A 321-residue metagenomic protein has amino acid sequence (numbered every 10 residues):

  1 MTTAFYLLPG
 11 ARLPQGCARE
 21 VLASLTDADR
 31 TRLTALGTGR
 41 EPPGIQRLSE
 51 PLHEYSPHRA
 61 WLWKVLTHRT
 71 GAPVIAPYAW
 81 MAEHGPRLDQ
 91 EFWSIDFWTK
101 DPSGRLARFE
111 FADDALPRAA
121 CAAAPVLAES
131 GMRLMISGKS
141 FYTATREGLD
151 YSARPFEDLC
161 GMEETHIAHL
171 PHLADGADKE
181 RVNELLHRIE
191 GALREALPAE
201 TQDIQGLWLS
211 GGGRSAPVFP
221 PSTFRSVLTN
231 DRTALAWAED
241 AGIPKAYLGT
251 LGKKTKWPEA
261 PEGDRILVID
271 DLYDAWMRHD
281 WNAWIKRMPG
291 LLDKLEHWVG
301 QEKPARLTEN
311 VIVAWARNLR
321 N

Functional and structural regions predicted by a protein language model:
M1-A18: N-terminal basic/disordered segments at the start of proteins
L8-G10, I95-D101, I266-D274: Short loop/turn segments at strand-loop or loop-helix junctions that form parts of catalytic or ligand-binding pockets
A18-P117: An N-terminal, globular interaction/scaffold subdomain
L25-T26, D113-A124, V182-I189, W281-L295: Well-ordered, non-membrane alpha-helical segments in soluble/globular domains
P73, Y78-L186: A contiguous, mid-domain pocket- or channel-lining segment that forms the substrate-recognition surface
M135-Y142, W208-S210, E302-E309: Acidic carboxylate-rich catalytic motifs and surrounding loops in phosphoryl-/glycosyl-chemistry enzymes
D150-W281: A contiguous, surface-oriented mixed alpha/beta subdomain in the mid-to-C-terminal portion of proteins that forms
W257-I266, D270-N321: C-terminal regions of proteins
